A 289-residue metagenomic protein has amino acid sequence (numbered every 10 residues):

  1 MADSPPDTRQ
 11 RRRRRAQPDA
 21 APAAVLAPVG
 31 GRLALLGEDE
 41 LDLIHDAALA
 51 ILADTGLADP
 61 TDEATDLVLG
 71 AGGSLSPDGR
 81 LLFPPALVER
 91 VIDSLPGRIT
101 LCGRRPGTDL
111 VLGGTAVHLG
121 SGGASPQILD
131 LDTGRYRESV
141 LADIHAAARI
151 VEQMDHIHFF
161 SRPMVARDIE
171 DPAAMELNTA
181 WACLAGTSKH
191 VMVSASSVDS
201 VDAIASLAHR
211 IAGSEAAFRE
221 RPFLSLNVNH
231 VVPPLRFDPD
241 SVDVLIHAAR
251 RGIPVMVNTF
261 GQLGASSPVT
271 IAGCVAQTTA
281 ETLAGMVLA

Functional and structural regions predicted by a protein language model:
M1-A142: Acidic/polar, glycine-rich intrinsically disordered N-terminal extensions of enzymes
R135-A289: Helix-rich catalytic cores of soluble enzyme domains
